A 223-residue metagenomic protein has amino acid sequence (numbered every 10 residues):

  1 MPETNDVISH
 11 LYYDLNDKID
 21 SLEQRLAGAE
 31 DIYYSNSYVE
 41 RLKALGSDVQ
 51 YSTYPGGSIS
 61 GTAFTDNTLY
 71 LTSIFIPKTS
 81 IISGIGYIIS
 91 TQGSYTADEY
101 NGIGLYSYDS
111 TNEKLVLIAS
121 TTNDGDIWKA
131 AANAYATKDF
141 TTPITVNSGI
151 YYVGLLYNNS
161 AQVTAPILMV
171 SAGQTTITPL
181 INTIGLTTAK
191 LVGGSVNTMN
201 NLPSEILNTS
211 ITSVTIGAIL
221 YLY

Functional and structural regions predicted by a protein language model:
M1-T53, N67, S73: N-terminal low-complexity, intrinsically disordered "leader/linker" segments enriched in small/polar and basic residues
G57-T68, I127-N133: Extracellular beta-rich ligand/substrate-recognition surface
D66-L69, I76-G86: Extended extracellular/luminal ectodomain segments enriched in beta-structured repeat modules
S80-G93, V153: A short beta-strand element within beta-rich, extracytoplasmic domains of secreted/secretory-pathway proteins
G93-A97, V146, T209-T212: A short beta-turn/strand-edge loop motif at beta-sheet boundaries
A97-L180: Aromatic- and Gly/Pro-enriched, solvent-exposed loop/edge beta-strand patches characteristic of beta-rich domains
L156-Y223: Short, surface-exposed beta-strand/loop patches at domain edges that form aromatic-rich interfacial subsites
